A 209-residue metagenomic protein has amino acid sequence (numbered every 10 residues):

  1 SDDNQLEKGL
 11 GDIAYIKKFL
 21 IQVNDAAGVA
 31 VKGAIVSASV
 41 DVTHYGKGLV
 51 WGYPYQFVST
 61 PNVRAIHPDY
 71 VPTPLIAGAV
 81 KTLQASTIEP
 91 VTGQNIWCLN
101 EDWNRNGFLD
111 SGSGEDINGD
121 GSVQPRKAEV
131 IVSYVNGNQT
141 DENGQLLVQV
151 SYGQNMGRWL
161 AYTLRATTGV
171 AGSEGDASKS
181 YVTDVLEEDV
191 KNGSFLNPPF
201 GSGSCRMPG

Functional and structural regions predicted by a protein language model:
S1-G209: The feature marks long extracellular or luminal low-complexity segments
